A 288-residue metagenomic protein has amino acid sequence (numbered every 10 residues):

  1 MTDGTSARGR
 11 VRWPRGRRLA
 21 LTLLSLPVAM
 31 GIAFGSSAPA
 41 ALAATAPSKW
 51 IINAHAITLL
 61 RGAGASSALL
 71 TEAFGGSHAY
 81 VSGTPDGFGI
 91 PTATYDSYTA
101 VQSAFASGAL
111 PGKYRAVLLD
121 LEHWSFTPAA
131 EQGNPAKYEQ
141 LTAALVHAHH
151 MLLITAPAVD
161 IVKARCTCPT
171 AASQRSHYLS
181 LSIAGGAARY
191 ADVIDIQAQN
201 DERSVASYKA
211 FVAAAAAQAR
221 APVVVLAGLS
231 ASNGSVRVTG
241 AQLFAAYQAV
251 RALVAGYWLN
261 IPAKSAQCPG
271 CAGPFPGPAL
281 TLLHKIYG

Functional and structural regions predicted by a protein language model:
M30-T45: C-terminal region of N-terminal signal peptides and the immediate post-cleavage residues of exported proteins
A43-A100, K264: Boundary/entry segment of secreted carbohydrate-active catalytic domains
W50-I52, T71-G83, P91-A93, V117-L119 (+4 more regions): Hydrophobic faces of well-ordered beta-strands that scaffold small-molecule active sites in alpha/beta enzyme cores
I52-A54, V146-L179, A221-S235: Aromatic-lined carbohydrate-recognition surfaces of secreted/lumenal glycan-active proteins
I52-H55, D201, L229-G288: Substrate-binding cleft of secreted/luminal carbohydrate-active enzymes
A109-Q132, R189-D201, W258: Active-site groove signature of glycoside hydrolases
Q174-A206, L259-S265: Aromatic- and acid-rich polysaccharide-binding/catalytic face of secreted or lumenal carbohydrate-active enzymes
Q199-A231: Glycoside hydrolase catalytic-domain groove-lining segments
